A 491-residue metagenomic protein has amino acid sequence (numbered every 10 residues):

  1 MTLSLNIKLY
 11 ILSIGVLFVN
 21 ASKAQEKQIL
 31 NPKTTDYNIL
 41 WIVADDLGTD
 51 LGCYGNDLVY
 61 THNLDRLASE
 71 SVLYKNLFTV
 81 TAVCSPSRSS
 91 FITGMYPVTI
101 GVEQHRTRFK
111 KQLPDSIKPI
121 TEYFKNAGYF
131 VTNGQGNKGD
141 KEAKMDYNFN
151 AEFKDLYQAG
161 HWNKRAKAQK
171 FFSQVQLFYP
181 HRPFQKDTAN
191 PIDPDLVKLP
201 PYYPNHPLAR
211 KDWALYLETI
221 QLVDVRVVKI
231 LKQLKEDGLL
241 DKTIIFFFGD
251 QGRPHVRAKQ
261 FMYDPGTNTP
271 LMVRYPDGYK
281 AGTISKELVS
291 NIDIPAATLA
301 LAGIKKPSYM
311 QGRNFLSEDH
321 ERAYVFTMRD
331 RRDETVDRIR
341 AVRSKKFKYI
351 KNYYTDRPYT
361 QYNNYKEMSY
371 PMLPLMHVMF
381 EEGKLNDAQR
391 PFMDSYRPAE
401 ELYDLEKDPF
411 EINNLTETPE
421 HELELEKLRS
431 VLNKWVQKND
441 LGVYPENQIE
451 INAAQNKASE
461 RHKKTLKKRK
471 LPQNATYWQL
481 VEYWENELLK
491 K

Functional and structural regions predicted by a protein language model:
M1-L9: Positively charged n-region of N-terminal signal peptides that target proteins for export
T2-L3, S22-E400, P409-S430, Y444 (+1 more regions): Formylglycine-dependent sulfatase
K8-F18: Bacterial N-terminal signal peptides
E406: C-terminal helical cap and adjacent loop that interface with cofactors, partners, or active-site loops
S430-K434, E450-I451: Loop/helix patches that line or flank the sugar-binding groove of alpha-linked glycan CAZymes
V436, V443-Y444: A short N-terminal helical cap/helix-turn-helix that marks the beginning of AMP-binding/adenylate-forming
P445-A458: Short, charged, surface-exposed hinge/linker loops at domain edges that act as mobile lids or interdomain connectors
